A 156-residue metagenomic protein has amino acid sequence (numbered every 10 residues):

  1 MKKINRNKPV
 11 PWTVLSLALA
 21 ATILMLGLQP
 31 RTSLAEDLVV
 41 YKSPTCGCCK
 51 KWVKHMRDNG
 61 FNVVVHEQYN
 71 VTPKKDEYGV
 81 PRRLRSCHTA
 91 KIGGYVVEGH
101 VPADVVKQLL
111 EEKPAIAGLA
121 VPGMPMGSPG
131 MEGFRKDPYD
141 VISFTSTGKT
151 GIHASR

Functional and structural regions predicted by a protein language model:
M1-K8: N-terminal secretory signal peptides that target proteins for export/translocation
S16-M25: Bacterial N-terminal signal peptides
L34-V53, R57-N59: Local sequence-structure signature of Cys/Sec-based thiol-disulfide redox active-site neighborhoods
D37-L38, F61-V63, G93-V96: Short active-site oxyanion
T45, W52, E67-N70, P102-V106: Stable alpha-helical elements in mature extracytoplasmic
V53-P73: Conserved helix-turn-beta segment immediately C-terminal to the redox Cys motif in thioredoxin-like folds
E77, R83-R156: Thiol/selenol-based redox catalytic cores and closely related redox-interacting motifs
